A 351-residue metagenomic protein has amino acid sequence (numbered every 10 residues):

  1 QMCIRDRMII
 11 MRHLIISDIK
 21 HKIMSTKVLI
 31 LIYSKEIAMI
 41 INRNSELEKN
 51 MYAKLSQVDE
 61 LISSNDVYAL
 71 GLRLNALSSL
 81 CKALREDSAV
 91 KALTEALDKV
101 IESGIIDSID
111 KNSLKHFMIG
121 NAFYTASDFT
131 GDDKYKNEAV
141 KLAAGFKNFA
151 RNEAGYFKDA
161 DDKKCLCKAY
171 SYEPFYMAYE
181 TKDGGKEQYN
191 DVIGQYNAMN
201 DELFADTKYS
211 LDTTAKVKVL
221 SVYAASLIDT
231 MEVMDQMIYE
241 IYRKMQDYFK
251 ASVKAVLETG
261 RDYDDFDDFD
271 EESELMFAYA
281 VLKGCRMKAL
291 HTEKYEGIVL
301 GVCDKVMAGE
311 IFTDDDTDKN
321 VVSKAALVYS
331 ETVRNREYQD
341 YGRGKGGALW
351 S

Functional and structural regions predicted by a protein language model:
Q1-I4: Short, small-residue-biased leader/transition segments that mark boundaries at the very start of proteins
H21: Cationic, low-complexity basic patches in intrinsically disordered or flexible, solvent-exposed regions
I40-G71, S78-V90, E95-S103, D107-L114 (+4 more regions): CBM-like carbohydrate-recognition segments
V100-A215: Extended ligand-binding groove/face enriched in aromatic
L166-Y170, P174-A278, L290-G309: Extended ligand-binding clefts on enzyme/binding-domain cores
